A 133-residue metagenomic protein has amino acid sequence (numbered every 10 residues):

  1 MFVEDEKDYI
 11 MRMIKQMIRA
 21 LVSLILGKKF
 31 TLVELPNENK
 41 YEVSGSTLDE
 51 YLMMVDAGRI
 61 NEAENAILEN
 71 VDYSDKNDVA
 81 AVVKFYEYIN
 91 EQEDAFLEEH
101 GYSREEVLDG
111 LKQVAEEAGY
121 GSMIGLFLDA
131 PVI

Functional and structural regions predicted by a protein language model:
M1-D75, E91-I133: N-terminal alpha-helical interaction modules that lie
K76-A80: Flexible helix-coil transition and linker loops at the boundaries of alpha-helical arrays
